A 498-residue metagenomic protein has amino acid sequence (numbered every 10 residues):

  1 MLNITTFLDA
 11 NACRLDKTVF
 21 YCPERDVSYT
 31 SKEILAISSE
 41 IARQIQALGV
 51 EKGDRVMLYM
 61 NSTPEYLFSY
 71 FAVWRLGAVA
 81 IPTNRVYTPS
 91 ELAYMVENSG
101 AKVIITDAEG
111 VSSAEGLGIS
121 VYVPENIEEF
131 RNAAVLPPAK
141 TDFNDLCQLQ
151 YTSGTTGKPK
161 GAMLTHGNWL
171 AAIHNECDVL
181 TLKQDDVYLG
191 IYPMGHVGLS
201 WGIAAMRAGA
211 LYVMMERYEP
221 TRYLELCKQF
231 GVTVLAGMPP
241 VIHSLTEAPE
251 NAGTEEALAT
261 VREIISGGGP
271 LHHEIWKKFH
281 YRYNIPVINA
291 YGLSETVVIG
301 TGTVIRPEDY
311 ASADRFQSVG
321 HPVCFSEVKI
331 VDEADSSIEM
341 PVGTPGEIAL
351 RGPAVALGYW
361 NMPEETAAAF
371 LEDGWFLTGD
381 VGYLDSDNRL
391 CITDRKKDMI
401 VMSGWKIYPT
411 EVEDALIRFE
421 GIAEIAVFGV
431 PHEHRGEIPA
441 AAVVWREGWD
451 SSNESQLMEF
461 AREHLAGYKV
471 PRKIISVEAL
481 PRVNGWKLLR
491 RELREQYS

Functional and structural regions predicted by a protein language model:
L15-T18, A134-Y151, G157-K158, T181-V187: Conserved pre-ATP/AMP-binding loop-to-beta segment of ANL
V19-G49, D54-T63, L67-F71, T88-A93 (+1 more regions): Conserved AMP-binding/adenylate-forming core of the ANL superfamily
S28-K32, C147-A171: Conserved AMP-binding A3 loop
I34-R43, A162-K183, I191-Y192, I242-E247: Conserved structural elements of the adenylate-forming
Y87, I104, L235, G352 (+5 more regions): AMP-binding/adenylate-forming catalytic core of the ANL superfamily
L170-V187, M194-V234, A248-A252: Conserved AMP-binding/adenylation subdomain of ANL enzymes
R207, V232-G237, T246-A313, E327: Gly/Ser/Thr-rich phosphate-binding loop
E327-A349, A368-A369, S386-D387, G448-E454 (+1 more regions): Conserved beta-loop-beta connector loops within the AMP-binding
